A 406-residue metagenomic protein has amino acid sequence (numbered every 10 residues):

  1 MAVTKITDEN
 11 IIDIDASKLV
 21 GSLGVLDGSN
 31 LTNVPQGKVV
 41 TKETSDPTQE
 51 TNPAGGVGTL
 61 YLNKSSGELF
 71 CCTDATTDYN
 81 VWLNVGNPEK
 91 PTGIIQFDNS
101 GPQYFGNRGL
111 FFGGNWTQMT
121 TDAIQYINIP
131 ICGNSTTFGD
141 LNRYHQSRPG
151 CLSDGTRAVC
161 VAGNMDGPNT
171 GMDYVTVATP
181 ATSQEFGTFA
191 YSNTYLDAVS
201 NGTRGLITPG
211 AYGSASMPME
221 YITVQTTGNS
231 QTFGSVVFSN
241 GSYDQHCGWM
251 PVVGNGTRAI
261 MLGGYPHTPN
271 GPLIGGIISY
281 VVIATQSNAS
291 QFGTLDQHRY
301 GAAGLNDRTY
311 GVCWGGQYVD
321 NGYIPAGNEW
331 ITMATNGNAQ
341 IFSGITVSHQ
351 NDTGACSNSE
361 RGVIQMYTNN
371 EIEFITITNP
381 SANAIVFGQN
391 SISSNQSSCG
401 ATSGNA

Functional and structural regions predicted by a protein language model:
M1-V39: Fibrous stalk/shaft segments of extracellular and virion attachment machinery
I11, L19, L23, L31 (+11 more regions): Extracellular/surface recognition and adhesion modules
N33-S66, L83-I94: Extracellular/surface-exposed low-complexity repeats and stalk/linker segments enriched in Gly/Pro and small polar
E43-G55, T77, R143, A190-Y191 (+4 more regions): Surface-exposed ligand/attachment interfaces on beta-rich extracellular proteins
D74, Q103-M119, I129, D154-P168 (+11 more regions): Glycine-centered tight turns/hairpins at beta-strand boundaries that repeat across beta-rich repeat domains
D98-G101, N107-R108, S147-C151, T156-R157 (+7 more regions): Beta-propeller and closely related beta-sheet repeat lectin domains
G106, M119-A123, S135, H145-Q146 (+14 more regions): A detector of repeated loop/turn-to-beta-strand junctions in beta-rich toroidal repeat architectures
N134-D140, A181-T188, G228-N240, S287-T294 (+2 more regions): A short beta-strand motif characteristic of beta-propeller blades
